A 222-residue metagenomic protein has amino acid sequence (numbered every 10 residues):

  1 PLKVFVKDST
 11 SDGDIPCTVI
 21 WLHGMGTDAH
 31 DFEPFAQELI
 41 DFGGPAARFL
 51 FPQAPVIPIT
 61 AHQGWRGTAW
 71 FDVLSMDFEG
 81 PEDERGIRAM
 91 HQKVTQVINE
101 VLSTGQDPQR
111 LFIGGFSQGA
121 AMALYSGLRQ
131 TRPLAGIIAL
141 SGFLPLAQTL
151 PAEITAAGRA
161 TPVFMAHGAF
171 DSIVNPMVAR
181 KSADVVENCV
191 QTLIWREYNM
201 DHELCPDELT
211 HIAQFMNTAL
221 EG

Functional and structural regions predicted by a protein language model:
P1-F112: Serine-hydrolase catalytic machinery in alpha/beta-hydrolase-like enzymes
P16-C17, G158-V163, C189-Q191: Short, proline-enriched alpha-helix->beta-strand connector loops that line the catalytic pocket of alpha/beta-hydrolase
F32-Q37, L150-P151, N175-V185: Short alpha-helix in the alpha/beta-hydrolase fold that links the catalytic acid
I40-G44, E153-A160: Short, conserved loop/helix-junction motifs that constitute active-site signature segments in enzyme catalytic cores
P52-Q53, G114, I138-S141, A166 (+1 more regions): Alpha/beta-hydrolase-fold catalytic nucleophile elbow
L102, D107-G158: Primarily recognizes the serine-hydrolase "nucleophile elbow" in alpha/beta-hydrolase and SGNH/GDSL folds
F164-H167, D171: Short beta-strand/loop motif that positions the catalytic acidic residue of the alpha/beta-hydrolase fold
M177-G222: C-terminal catalytic histidine-bearing segment of alpha/beta-hydrolase fold enzymes
